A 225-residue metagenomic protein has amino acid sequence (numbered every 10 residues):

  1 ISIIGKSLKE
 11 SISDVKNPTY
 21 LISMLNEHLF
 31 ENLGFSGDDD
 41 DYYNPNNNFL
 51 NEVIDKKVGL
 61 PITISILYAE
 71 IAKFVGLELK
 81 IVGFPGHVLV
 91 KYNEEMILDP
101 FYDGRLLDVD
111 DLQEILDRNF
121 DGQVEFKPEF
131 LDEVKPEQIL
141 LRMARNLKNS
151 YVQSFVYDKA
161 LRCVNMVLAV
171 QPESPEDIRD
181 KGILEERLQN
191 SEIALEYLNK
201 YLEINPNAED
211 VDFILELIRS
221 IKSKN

Functional and structural regions predicted by a protein language model:
I1-N225: A structural boundary/capping signal
